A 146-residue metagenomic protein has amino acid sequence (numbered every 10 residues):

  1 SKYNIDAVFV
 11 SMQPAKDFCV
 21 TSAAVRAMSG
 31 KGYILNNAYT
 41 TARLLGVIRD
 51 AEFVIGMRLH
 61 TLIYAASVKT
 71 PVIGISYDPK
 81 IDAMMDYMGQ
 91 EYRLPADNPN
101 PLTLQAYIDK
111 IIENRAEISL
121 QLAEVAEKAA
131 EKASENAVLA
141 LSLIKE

Functional and structural regions predicted by a protein language model:
S1-E146: Active-site anion-handling motifs in enzyme catalytic cores
